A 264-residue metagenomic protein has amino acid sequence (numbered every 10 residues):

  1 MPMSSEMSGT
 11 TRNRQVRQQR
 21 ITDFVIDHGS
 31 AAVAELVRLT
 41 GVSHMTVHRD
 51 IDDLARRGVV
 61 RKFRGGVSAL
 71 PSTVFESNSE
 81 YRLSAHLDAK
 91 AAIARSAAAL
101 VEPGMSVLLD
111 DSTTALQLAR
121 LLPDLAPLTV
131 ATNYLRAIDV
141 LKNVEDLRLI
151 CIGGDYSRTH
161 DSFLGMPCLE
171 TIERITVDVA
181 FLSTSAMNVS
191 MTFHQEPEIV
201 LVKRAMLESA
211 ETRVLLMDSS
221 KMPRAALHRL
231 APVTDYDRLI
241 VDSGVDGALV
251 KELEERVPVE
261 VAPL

Functional and structural regions predicted by a protein language model:
P2-L108, S112-T113, A119-L125, A131 (+1 more regions): HTH-adjacent hinge/linker in prokaryotic transcriptional regulators
P2-L36, G41, A55-R56, R136-L264: Conserved phosphate- and dinucleotide-binding cores of soluble alpha/beta proteins, encompassing both enzyme active
L109, V130-N133, L239-D242: Short, hydrophobic beta-strand segments that form beta-sheet elements in well-ordered domains
T113-T114, A137: A generic "binding-loop/recognition-motif" signal
